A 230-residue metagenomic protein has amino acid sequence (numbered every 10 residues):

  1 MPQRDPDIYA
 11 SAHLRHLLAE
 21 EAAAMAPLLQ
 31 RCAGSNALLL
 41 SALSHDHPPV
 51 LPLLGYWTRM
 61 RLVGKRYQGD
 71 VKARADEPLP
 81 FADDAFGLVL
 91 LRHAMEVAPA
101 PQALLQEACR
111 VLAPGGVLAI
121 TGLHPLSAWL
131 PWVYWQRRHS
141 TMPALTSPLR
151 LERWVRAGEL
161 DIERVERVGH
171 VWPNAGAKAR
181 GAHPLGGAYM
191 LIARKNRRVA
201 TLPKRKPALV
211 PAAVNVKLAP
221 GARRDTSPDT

Functional and structural regions predicted by a protein language model:
M1-Q30: Class I SAM-dependent methyltransferase Rossmann-like catalytic core, especially the SAM/SAH-binding loop
P27-L79: Class I SAM-dependent methyltransferase SAM/SAH-binding core
D76-V89: A short acidic, Gly/Pro-enriched loop at the edge of an enzyme's catalytic core that lines a small-molecule cofactor
G87-Q102: A short SAM/SAH-binding and catalytic strip from SAM-dependent methyltransferases
Q102-V117: A short glycine-rich, Lys/Arg-flanked "PGG" loop and its adjoining helix->strand segment in the class I
V117-L145: Conserved class I S-adenosyl-L-methionine
M142-V165: Short alpha-helix
K178-R180, L185-T230: C-terminal lobe and adjacent flexible extensions of AdoMet/dcAdoMet transferase-like proteins
